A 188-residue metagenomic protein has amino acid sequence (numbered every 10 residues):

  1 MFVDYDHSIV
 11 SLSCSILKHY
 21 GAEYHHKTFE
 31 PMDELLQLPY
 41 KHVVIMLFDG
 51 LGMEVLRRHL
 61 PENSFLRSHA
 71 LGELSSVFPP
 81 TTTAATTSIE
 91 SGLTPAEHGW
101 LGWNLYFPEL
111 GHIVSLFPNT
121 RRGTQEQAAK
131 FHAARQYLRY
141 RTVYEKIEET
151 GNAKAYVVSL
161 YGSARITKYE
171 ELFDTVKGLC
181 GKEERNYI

Functional and structural regions predicted by a protein language model:
M1, P31, K41, L51 (+2 more regions): Sparse, context-dependent recognition of short Cys/His-centered cofactor- or disulfide-binding micro-motifs
M1-H25, L60-L71, V77-I188: His/Asp/Glu-rich, glycine-adjacent segments that coordinate divalent cations and/or stabilize oxyanion chemistry on
I9, Q37-Y40, V44-F48, P79-T83: Generic structural signal for well-ordered secondary structure
T28-Y40, G178-G181: A short acidic-Thr-Gly-centered motif at the start of a beta-strand
K41-M53, I89, R185-I188: Beta-strand elements within well-structured catalytic alpha/beta cores of enzymes that handle phosphate/sulfate esters
V55-H59: Short, solvent-exposed loop/turn and secondary-structure capping segments
